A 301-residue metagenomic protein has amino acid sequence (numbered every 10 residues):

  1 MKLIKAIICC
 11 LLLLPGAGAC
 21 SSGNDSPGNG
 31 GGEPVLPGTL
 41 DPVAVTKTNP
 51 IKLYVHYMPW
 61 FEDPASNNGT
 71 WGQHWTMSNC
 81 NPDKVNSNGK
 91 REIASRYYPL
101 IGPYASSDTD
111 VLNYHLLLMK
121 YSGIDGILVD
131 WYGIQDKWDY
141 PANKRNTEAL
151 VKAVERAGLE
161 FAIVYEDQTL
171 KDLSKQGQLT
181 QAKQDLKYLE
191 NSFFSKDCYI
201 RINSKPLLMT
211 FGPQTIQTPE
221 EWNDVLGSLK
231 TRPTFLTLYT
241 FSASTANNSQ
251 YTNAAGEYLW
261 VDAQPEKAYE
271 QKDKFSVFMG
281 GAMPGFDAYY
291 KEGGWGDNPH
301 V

Functional and structural regions predicted by a protein language model:
K2-C9: Sec-dependent signal peptide recognition, specifically the positively charged N-region followed immediately by
L11-L14: Alpha-helical transmembrane segments
G16-A19: C-terminal motif of bacterial Sec signal peptides marking the signal peptidase cleavage site
S21-G23: Bacterial signal peptide processing site
G30-V301: Glycan-processing catalytic domains of CAZymes
